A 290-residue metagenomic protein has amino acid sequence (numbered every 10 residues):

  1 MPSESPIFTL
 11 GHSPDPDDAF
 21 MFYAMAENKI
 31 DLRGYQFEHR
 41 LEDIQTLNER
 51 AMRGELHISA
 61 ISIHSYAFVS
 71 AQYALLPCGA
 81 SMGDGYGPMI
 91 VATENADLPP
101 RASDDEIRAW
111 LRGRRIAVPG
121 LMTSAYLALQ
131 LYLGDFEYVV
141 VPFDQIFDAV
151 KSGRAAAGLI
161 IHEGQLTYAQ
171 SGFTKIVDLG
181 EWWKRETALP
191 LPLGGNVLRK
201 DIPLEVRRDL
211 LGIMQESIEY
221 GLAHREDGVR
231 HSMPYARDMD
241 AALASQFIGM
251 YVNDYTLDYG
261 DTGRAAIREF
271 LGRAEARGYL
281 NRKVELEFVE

Functional and structural regions predicted by a protein language model:
S3-E27, P88-A157, E163, A265: Bilobed "Venus flytrap"/periplasmic-binding protein-like clamshell domains and structurally analogous long
D17-M21, I30-S62: Extracytoplasmic small-molecule ligand-binding "clamshell" domains of the periplasmic binding protein/Venus flytrap
I30-H39, Y132-V141, Q145, L280-L286: A local structural motif
D43-Q45, G54-A67, P142-F143, I160-L166: Beta->alpha turn/N-cap motifs
L75-S103, L131, K184-D201: Hydrophobic/proline-rich hinge and linker segments of small-molecule sensing/allosteric domains, predominantly
F143-P234: Pocket-lining segment of extracytoplasmic ligand-binding domains
P203-R273: Secondary-structure end/capping motifs
R264-I267, G272-E290: Long, low-complexity C-terminal extensions of enzymes
